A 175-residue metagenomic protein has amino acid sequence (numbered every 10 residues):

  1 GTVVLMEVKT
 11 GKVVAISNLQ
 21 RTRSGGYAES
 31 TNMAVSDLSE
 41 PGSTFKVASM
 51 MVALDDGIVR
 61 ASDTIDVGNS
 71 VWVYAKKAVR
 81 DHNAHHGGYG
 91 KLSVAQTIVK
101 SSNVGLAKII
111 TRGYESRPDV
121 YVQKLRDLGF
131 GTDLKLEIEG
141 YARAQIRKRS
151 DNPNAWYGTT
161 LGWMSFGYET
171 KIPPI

Functional and structural regions predicted by a protein language model:
G1-S39, M51-I175: Beta-lactam-recognizing serine transpeptidase/beta-lactamase-like catalytic domain environment
